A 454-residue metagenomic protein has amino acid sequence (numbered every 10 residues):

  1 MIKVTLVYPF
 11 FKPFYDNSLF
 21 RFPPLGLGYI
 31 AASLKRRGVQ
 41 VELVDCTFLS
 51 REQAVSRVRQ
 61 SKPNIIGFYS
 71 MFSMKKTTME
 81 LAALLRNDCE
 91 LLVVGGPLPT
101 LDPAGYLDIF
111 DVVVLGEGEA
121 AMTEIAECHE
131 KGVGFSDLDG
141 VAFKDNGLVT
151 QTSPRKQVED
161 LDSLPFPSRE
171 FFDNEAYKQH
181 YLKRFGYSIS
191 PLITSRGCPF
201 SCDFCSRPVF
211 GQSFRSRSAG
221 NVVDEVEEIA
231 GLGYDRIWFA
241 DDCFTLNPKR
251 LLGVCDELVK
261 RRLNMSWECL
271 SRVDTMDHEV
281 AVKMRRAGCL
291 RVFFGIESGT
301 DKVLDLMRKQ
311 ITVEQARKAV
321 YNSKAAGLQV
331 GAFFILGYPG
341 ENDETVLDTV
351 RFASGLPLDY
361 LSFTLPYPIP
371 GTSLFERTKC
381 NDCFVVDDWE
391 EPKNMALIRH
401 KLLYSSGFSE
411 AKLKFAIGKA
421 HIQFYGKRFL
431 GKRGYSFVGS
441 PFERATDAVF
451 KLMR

Functional and structural regions predicted by a protein language model:
I2, F20, G26, I30-D160 (+1 more regions): Glycine-rich beta-alpha loop elements in corrinoid/cobalamin-binding modules across cobalamin-dependent enzymes
I2-L19: Short glycine-rich His-centered loop
I2-L6, K35-R36, Q40, R51 (+4 more regions): Radical SAM enzyme core and accessory elements
F10-K12, L138, K144-T194: N-terminal [4Fe-4S]-dependent radical SAM core
P13-F14, D102, N146, P248-K249 (+6 more regions): Flexible glycine/acidic-rich beta-alpha junction loops that bind and position SAM and/or redox cofactors in anaerobic
F22, P167-F333, R351: Radical SAM [4Fe-4S] cluster-binding motif and immediate context
A104-D108, V280, G340-S354: Catalytic cores of alpha/beta
